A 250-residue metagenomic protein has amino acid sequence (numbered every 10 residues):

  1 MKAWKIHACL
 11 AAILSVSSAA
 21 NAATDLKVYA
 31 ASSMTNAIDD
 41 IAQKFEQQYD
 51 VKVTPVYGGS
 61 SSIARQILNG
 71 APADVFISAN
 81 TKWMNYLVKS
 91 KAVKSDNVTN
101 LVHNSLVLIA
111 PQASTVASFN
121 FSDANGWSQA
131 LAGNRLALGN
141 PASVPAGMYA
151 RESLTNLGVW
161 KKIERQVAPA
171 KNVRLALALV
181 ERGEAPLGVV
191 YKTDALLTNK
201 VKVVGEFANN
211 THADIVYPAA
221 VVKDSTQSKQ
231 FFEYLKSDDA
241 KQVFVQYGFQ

Functional and structural regions predicted by a protein language model:
M1-A8: Bacterial N-terminal signal peptides that target proteins for export
C9-L14: Hydrophobic helical h-region of N-terminal Sec-dependent signal peptides in bacterial secretory/periplasmic proteins
S17-A19: N-terminal signal peptide c-region/cleavage motif recognized by signal peptidases
A22-Q48, T54-S61, R65-A71, S78-T81 (+4 more regions): Exported/periplasmic ABC-transporter solute-binding proteins
